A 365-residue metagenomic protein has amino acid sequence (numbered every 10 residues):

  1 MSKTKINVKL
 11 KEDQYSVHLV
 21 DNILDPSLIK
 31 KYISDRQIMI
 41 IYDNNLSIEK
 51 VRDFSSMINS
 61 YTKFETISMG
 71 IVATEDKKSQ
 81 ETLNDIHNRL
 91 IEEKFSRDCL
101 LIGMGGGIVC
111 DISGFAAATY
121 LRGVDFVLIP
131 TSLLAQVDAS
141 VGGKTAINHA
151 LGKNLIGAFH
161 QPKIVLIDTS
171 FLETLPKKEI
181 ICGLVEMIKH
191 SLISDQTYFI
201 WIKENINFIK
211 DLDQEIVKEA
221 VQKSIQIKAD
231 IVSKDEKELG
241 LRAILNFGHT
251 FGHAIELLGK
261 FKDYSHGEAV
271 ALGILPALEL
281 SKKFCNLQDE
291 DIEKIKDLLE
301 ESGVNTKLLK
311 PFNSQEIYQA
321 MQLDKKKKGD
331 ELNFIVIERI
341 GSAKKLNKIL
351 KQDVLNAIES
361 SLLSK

Functional and structural regions predicted by a protein language model:
M1-C99: ATP/NTP phosphate-donor binding region
S2-I6, Q14, L287-K365: C-terminal charged capping/lid subdomain of soluble metabolic enzymes
K9, S16-H18, N22, F115-F208: A glycine/threonine-rich phosphate-anchoring loop and its flanking beta-alpha core in nucleotide/phosphate-binding
A73-T74, M104-G106, F247-G248: Glycine-rich beta-strand-to-loop/alpha-helix junction loops that act as flexible
H87-M104, D111-L128: Non-catalytic interfacial helical region
I108-F115, Q136, A254: Short glycine/serine/threonine-rich phosphate/pyrophosphate-binding segments that cradle anionic phosphate groups
N205-Q315: Active-site segments that bind and position negatively charged phosphate/pyrophosphate groups
